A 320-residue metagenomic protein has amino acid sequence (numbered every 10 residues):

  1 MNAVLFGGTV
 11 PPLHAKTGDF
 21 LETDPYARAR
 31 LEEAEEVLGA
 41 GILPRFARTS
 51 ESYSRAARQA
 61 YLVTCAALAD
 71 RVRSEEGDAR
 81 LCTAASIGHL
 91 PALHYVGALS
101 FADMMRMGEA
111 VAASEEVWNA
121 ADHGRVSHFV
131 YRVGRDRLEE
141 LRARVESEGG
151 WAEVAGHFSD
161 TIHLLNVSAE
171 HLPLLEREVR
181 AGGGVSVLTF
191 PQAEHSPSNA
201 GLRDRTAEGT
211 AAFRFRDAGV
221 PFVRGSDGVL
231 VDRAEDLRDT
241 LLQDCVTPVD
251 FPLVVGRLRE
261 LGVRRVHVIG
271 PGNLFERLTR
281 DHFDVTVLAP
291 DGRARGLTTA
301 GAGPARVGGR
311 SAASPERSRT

Functional and structural regions predicted by a protein language model:
M1-T83: Helix-rich "cap/lid" substructures immediately adjacent to catalytic or cofactor-binding pockets
G8, A34, C65, G88 (+5 more regions): Conserved small-residue
H14, L230-R233, L274-T279: Short active-site-adjacent structural elements
T17-D19, Y95-V96, R177, L278-D281: Short amphipathic alpha-helical segments
Y61-D78, C82, Q243-T320: Flexible, low-complexity segments
A84-H94, L99: Glycine-rich nucleophile elbow surrounding the catalytic serine of serine-hydrolase chemistry
V96-E235: Alpha/beta catalytic cores of group-transfer enzymes, especially the acyltransferase/condensing modules of polyketide
D236-Q243: Short, basic, glycine/proline-bearing loop/turn elements
